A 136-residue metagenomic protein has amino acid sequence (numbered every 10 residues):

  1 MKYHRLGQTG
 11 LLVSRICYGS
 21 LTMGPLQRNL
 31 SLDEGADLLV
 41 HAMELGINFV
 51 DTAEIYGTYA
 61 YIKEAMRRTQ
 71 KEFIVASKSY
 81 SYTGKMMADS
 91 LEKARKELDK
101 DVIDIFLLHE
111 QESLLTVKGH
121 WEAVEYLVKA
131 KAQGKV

Functional and structural regions predicted by a protein language model:
M1-F73, Y126, A132: N-terminal binding-site loop/beta-alpha segment at the start of enzyme catalytic domains that lines or forms
L21-M23, A53-I55, K78-Y82, L108-Q111: Active-site beta-loop-alpha junctions enriched in small/polar residues
L26-Q27, V40, K85-V136: Glycine/proline-rich, positively charged, aromatic-decorated active-site loop/lid region on the catalytic face
R28, T52, Y80, T116-V117: A generic secondary-structure micro-motif detector that highlights 1-2 residue hydrophobic/ambivalent hotspots embedded
D33-E34, K78, D99: Short, flexible segments with low predicted structural confidence
I74-A76, D104: A structural signal for isolated positions on well-ordered beta-strands in alpha/beta enzyme cores
A76-S79, L127: Solvent-exposed, charged interface segments at domain starts and junctions
